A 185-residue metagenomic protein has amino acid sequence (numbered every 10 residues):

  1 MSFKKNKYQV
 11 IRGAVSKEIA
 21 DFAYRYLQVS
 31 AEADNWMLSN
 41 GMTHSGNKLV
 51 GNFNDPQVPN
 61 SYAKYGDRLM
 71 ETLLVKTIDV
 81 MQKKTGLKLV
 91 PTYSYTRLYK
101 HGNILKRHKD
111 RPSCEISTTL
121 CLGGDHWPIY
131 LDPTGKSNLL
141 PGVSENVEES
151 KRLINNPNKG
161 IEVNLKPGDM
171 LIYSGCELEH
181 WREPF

Functional and structural regions predicted by a protein language model:
M1-T85: Non-heme Fe(II)/2-oxoglutarate
K76-V80, Y95, S117: Generic beta-strand or strand-like secondary-structure segments
Q82, G86-L87, G123-W127: Short helix-capping and hinge/turn segments at secondary-structure transitions, especially at repeat and domain
G86-Y95: A short coil-to-beta-strand element that immediately follows conserved catalytic motifs
L98: Conserved active-site beta-strand element of glycosyltransferases/polysaccharide synthases
H101-C176: Catalytic core of non-heme Fe(II) oxygenases with the double-stranded beta-helix
H180-F185: Ligand-binding loop in jelly-roll beta-barrel domains
